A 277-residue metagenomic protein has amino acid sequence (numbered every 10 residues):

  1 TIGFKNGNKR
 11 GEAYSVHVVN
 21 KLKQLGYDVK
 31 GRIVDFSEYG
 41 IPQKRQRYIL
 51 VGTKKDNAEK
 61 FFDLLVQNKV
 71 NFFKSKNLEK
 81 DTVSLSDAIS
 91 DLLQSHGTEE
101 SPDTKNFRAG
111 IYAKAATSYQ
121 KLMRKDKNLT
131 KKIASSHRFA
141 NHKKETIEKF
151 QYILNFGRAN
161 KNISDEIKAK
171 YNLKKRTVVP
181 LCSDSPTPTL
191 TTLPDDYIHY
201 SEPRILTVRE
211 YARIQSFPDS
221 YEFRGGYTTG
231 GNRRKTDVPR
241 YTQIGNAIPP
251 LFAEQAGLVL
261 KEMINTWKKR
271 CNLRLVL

Functional and structural regions predicted by a protein language model:
T1-D165: Class I S-adenosyl-L-methionine
A109-L277: C-terminal target-recognition/interaction regions appended to catalytic cores
